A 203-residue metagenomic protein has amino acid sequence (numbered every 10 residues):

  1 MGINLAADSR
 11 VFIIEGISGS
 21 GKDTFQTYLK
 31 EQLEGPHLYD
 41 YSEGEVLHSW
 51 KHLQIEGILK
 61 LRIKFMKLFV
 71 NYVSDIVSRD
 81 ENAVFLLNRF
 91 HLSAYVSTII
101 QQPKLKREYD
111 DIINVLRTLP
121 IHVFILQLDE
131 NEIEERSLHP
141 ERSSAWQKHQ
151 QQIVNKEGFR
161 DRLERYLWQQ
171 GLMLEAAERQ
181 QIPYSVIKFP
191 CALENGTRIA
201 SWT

Functional and structural regions predicted by a protein language model:
G2, R162-T203: NTP-dependent small-molecule kinase module
I14: Hydrophobic anchor at the beta1->P-loop junction of P-loop NTPases
I17: P-loop (Walker A) phosphate-binding loop of NTP-binding proteins
S20: ATP-binding Walker
D23: Walker A/P-loop
T27-R79, T98-I99: Conserved substrate/cofactor phosphate-moiety recognition/catalytic segment in nucleotide-dependent phosphotransferases
R62-T118: Glycine-rich phosphate-binding loop used to anchor ATP phosphates in small-molecule kinases, encompassing both
N114-Q169: A glycine- and Lys/Arg-enriched "phosphate-lid" helix/loop adjacent to the NTP-binding pocket of small-molecule kinases
